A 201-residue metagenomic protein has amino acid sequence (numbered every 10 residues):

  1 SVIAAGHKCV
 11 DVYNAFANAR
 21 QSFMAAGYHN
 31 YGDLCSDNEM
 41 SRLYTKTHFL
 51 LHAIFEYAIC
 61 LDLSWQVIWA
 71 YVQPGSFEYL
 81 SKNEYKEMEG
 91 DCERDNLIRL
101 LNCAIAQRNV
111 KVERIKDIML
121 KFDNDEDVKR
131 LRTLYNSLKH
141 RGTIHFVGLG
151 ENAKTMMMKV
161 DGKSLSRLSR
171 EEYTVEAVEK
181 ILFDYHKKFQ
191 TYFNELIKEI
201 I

Functional and structural regions predicted by a protein language model:
S1-N14, N18, M40-H48, Q66-I201: Acidic, Ser/Thr/Gly/Pro-rich intrinsically disordered interaction regions
A17-H52: A long, hydrophobic alpha-helical segment
F23-A26, N30, S64, Y71 (+1 more regions): Leucine-rich amphipathic alpha-helices with coiled-coil/heptad-repeat character
A58-L61, W65: Membrane-embedded alpha-helical transmembrane segments of multi-pass integral membrane proteins
